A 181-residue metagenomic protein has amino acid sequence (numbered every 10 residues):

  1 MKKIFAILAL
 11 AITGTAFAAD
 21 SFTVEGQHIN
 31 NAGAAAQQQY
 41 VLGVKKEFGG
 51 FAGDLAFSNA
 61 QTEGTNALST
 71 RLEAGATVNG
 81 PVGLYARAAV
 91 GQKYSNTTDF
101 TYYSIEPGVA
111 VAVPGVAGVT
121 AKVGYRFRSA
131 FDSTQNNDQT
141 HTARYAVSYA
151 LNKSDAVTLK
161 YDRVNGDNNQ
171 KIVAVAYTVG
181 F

Functional and structural regions predicted by a protein language model:
K2-F181: Outer-membrane beta-barrel proteins
